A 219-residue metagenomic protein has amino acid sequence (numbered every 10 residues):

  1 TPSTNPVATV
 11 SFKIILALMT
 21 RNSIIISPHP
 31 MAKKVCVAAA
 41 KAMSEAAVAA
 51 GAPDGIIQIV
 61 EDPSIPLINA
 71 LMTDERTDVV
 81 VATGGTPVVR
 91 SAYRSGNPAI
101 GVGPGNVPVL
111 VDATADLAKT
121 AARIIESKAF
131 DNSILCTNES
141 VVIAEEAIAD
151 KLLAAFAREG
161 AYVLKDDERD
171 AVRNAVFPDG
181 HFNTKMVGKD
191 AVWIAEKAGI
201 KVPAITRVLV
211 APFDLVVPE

Functional and structural regions predicted by a protein language model:
T1-K119: Rossmann-like NAD(P) dinucleotide-binding subdomain of oxidoreductase/dehydrogenase enzymes
L16-M19, V89-P218: ALDH superfamily catalytic-core signature
